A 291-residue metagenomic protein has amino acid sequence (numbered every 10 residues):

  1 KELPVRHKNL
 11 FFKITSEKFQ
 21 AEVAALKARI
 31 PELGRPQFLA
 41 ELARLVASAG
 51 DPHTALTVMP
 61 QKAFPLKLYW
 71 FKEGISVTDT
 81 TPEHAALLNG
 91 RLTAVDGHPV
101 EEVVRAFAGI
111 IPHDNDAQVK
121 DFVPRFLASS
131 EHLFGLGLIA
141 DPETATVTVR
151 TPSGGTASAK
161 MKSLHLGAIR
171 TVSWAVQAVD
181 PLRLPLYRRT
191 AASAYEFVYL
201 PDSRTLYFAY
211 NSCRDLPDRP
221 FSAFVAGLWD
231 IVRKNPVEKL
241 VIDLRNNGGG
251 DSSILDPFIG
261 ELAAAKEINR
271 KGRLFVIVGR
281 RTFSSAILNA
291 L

Functional and structural regions predicted by a protein language model:
K1-L240, N246, A264, R270: Flexible, low-complexity junctional segments that flank or bridge functional domains
K239-V241, R245-L291: Conserved acidic, small-residue-rich alpha-beta core segments centered on
